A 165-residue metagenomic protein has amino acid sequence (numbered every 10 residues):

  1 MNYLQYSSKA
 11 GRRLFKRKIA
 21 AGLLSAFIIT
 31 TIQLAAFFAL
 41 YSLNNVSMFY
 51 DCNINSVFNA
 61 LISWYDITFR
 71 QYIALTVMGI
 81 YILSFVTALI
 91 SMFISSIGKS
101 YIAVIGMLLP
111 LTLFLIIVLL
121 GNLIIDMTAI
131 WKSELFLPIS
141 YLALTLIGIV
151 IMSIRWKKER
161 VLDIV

Functional and structural regions predicted by a protein language model:
M1-S25: Helix-loop-helix units of permease transmembrane domains in multi-pass membrane transporters, especially ABC
S8, I97-G98: Helix-loop interface residues and adjacent transmembrane-helix termini in multi-pass membrane transporters, primarily
A20-I97, L137-Y141: Secretory targeting signals
S47-L75, S100-V165: Terminal transmembrane helical anchor/hairpin motif
